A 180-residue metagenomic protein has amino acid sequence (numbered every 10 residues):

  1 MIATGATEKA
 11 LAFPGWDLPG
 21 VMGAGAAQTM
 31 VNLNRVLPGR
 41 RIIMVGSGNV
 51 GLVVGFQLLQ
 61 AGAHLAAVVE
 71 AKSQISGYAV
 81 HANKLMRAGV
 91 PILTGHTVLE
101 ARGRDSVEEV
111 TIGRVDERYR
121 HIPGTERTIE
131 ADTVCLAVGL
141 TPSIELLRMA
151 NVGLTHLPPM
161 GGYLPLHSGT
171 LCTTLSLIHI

Functional and structural regions predicted by a protein language model:
M1-H179: Residues forming the flavin
